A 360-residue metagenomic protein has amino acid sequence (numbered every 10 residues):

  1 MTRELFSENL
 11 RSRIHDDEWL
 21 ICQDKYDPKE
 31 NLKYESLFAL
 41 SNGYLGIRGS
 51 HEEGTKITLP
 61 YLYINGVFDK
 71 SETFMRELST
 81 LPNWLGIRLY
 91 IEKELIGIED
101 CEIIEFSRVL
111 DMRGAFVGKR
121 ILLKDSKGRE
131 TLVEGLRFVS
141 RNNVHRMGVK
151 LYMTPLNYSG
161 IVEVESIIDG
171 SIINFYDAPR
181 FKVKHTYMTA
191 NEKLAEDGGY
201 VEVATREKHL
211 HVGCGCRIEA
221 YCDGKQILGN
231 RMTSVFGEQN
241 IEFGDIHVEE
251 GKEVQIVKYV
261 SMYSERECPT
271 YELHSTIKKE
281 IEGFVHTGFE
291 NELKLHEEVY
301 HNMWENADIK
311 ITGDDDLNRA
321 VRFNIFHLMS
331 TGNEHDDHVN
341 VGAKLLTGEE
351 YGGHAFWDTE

Functional and structural regions predicted by a protein language model:
T2-L40, L45-G353: Acidic/polar, glycine-enriched structural segments that form the non-catalytic walls/loops of the carbohydrate-binding
H354-E360: Well-ordered alpha-helical segments within folded domains of soluble proteins
